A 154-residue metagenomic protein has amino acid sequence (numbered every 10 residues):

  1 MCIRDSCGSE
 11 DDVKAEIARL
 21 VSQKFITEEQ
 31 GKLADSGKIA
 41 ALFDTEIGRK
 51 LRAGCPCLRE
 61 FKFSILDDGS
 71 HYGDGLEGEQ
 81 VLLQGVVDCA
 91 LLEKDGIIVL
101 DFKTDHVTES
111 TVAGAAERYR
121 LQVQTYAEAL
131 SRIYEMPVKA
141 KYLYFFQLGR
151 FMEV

Functional and structural regions predicted by a protein language model:
M1: Phosphate/diphosphate ligand-binding glycine-rich loop within oxidoreductases
R4-V154: Structural signature of nuclease core domains in nucleic-acid processing machines
